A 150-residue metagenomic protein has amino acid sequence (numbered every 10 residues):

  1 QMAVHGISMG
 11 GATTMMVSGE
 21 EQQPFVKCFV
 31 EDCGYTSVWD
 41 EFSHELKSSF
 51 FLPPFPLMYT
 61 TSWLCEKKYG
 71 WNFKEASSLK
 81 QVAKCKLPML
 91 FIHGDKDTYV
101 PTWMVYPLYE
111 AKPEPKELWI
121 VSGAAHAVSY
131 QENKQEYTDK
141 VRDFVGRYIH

Functional and structural regions predicted by a protein language model:
Q1-S8: Alpha/beta-hydrolase fold nucleophile elbow
G10-G11, M15: Catalytic nucleophile loop
M16-W71: Hydrolase active-site cap/lid region
S78, L87, P101-E110: Short alpha-helix in the alpha/beta-hydrolase fold that links the catalytic acid
K84-K86, F91-H93, D97: Short beta-strand/loop motif that positions the catalytic acidic residue of the alpha/beta-hydrolase fold
D95-V100, A127-V128: Acidic catalytic loop of the alpha/beta-hydrolase fold
Y109-A127: Catalytic histidine neighborhood in serine/cysteine hydrolases with alpha/beta-hydrolase-type architecture
E132-H150: Catalytic active-site module of serine/aspartate enzymes centered on a nucleophile-bearing elbow/loop
